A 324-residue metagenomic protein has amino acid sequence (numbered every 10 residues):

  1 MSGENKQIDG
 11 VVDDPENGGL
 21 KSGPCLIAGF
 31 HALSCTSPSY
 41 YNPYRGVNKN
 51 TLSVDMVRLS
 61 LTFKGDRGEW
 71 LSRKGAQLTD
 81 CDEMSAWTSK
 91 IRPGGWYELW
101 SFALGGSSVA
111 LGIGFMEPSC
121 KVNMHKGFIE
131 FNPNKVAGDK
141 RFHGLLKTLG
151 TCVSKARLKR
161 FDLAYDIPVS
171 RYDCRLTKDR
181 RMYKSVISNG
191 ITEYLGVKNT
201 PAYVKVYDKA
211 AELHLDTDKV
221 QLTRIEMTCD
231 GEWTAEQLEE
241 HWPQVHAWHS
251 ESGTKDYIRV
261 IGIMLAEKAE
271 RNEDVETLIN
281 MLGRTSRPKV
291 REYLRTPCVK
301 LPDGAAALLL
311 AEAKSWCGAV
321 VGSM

Functional and structural regions predicted by a protein language model:
S2-L282, P297-M324: Structured, helix-rich domain cores that form ligand/interaction pockets
R284-E292: Helix-turn-helix DNA-binding segment
